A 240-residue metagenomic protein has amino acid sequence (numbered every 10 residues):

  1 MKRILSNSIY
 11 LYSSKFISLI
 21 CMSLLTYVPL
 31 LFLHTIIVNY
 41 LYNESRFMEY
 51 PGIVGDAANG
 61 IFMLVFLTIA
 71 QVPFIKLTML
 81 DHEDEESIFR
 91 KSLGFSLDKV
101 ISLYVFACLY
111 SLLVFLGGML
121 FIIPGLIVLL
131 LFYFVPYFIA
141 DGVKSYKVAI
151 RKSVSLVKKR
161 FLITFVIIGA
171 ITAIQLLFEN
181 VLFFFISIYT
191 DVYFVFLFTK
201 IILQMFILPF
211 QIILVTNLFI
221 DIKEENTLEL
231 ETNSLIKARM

Functional and structural regions predicted by a protein language model:
M1-P29, G94-L116, L130-E179, R239-M240: Interfacial aromatic "cap" segments that immediately flank transmembrane helices in multipass membrane proteins
S6-L19, N59-E86, R90: Cytosolic-side membrane-entry/anchor segment at the start of a transmembrane helix
N7, T35, N39-M48, A70-E86 (+3 more regions): Juxtamembrane transition segments at transmembrane-helix termini in multipass membrane proteins
L19, S23, A57, I61-V65 (+2 more regions): Alpha-helical transmembrane segments
Y27, L31-P51, S87-C108, V181: Long, highly hydrophobic alpha-helical transmembrane signal-anchor segments
N43-F66, F198: Membrane-embedded or membrane-proximal helical elements that form or frame transporter/channel pores
G55-G60, G117-G118, Y133-F134, F196-K200: Short alpha-helical transmembrane interface motifs in multi-pass membrane proteins
F115-L126: Short hydrophobic membrane-inserting alpha-helices and related fusion/pore-forming segments
